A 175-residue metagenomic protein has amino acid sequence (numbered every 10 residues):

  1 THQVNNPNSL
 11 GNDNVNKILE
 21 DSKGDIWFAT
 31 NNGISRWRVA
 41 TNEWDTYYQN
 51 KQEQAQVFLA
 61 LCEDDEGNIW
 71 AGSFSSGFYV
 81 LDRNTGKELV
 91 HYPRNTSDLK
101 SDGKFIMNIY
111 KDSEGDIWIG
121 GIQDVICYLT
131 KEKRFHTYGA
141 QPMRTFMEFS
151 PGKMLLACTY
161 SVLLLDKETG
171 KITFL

Functional and structural regions predicted by a protein language model:
T1-L175: Carboxylate-rich, polar loop motifs that coordinate divalent cations or form catalytic acidic clusters
